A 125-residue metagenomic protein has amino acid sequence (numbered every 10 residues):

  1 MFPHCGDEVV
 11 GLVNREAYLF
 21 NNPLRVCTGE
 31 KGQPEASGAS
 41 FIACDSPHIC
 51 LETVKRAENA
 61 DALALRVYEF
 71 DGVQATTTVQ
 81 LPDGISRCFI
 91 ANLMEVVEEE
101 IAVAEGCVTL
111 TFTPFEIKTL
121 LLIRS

Functional and structural regions predicted by a protein language model:
M1-S125: Terminal accessory/anchoring regions of large secretory-pathway or extracellular enzymes
